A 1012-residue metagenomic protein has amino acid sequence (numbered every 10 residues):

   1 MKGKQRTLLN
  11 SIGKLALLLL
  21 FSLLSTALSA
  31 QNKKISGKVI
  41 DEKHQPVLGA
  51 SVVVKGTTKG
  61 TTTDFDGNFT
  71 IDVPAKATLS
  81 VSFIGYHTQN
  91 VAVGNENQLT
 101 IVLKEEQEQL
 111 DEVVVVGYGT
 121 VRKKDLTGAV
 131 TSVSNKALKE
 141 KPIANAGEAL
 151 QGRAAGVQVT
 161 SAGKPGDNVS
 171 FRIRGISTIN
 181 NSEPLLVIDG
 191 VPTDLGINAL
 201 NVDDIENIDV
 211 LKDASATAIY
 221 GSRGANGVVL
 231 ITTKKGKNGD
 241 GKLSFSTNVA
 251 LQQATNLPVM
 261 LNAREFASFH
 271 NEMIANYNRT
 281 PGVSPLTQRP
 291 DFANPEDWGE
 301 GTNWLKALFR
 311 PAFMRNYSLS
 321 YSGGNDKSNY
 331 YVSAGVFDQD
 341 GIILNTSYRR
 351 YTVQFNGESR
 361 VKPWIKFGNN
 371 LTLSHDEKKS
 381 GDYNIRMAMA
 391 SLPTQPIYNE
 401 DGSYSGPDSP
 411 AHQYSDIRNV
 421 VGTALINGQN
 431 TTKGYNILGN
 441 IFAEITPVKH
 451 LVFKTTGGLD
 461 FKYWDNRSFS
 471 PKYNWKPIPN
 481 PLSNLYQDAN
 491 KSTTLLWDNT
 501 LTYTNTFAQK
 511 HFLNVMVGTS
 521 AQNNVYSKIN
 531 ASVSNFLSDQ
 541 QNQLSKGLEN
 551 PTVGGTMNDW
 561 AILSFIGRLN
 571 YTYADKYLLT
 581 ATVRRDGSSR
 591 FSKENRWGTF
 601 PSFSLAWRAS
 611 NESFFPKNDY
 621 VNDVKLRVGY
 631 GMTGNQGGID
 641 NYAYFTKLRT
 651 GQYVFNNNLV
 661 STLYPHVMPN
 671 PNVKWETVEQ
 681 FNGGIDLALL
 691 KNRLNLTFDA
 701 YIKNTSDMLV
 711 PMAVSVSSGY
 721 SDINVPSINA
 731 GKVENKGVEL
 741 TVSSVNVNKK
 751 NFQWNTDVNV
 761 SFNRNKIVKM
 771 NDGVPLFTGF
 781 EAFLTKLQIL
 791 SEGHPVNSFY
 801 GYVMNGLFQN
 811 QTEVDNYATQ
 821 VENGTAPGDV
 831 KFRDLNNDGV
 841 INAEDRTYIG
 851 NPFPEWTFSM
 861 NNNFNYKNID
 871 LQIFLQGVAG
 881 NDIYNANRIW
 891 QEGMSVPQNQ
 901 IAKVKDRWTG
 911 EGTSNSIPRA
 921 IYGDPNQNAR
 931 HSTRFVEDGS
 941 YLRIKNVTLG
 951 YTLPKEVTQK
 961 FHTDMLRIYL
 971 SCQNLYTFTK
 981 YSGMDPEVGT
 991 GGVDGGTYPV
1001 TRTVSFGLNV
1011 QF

Functional and structural regions predicted by a protein language model:
M1-F355, V361-S374, L438-G439, N618 (+7 more regions): Short, small/polar-rich motifs associated with maturation and membrane association, primarily at protein termini
L138, I176, E183, T287 (+7 more regions): Extracellular/periplasmic, surface-exposed regions of secreted and cell-surface proteins
G147-Q151, V725-E734, L776-F799, E844 (+4 more regions): C-terminal extracellular loops and terminal segments of Gram-negative outer membrane beta-barrel proteins
S244-D297, V745-N851: Conserved small-residue
Y277-G301, M314-S318, I385-G422: Acidic, glycine-rich flexible loop segments
F292-A293, L305, P477, E549 (+3 more regions): Extracytoplasmic gating/loop element in the C-terminal half of outer-membrane beta-barrel translocons and assembly
P852-Y884: Glycine-rich, aromatic-lined ligand/substrate-binding cores of catalytic and carbohydrate-binding domains
